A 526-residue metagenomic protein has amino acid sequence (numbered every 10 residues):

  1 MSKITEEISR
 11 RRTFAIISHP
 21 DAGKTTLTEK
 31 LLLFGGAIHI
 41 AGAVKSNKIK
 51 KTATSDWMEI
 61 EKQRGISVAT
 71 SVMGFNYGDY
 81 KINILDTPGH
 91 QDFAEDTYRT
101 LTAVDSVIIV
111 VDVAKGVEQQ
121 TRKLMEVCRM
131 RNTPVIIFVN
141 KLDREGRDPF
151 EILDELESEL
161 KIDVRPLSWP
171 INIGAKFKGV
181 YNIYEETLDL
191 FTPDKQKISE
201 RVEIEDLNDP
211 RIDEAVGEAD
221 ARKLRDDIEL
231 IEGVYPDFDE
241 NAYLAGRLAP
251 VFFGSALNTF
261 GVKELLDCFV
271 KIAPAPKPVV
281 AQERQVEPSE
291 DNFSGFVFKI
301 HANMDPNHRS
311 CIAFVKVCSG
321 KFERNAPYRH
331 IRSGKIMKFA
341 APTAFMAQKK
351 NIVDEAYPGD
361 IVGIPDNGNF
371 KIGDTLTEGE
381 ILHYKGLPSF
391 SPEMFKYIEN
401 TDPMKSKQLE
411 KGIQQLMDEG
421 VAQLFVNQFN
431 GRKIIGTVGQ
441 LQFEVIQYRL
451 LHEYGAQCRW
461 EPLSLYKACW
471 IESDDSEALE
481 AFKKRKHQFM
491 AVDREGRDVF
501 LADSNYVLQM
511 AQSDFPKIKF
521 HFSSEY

Functional and structural regions predicted by a protein language model:
M1-Y526: Structural and coupling elements of P-loop NTPases
